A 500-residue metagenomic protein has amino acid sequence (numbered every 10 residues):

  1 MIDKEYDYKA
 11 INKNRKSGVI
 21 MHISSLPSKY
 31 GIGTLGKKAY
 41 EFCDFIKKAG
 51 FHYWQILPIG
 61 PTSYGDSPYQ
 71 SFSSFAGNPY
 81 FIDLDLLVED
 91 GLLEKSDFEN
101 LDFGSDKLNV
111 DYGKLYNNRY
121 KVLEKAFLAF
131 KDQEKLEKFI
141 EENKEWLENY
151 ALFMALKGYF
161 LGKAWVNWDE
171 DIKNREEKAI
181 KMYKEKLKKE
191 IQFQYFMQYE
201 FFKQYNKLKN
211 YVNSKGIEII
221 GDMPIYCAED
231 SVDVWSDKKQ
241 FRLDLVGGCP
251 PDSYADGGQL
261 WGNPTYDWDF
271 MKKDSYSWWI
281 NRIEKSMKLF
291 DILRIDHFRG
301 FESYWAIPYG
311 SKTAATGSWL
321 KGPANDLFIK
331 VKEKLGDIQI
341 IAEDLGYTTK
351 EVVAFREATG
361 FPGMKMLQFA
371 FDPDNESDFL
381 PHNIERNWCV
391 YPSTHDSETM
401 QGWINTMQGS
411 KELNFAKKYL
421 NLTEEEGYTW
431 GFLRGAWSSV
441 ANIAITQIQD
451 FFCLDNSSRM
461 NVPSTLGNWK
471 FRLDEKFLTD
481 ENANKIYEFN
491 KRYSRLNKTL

Functional and structural regions predicted by a protein language model:
M1-K37, D44-A49: Mature N-terminal, pre-catalytic/accessory segment of carbohydrate-active enzymes
D3, K48, A155, I172 (+2 more regions): Domain-scale activation on soluble regions of proteins
D7-R15, H22, S28, D66-Q198 (+5 more regions): Alpha-amylase-like alpha-glycosidases and glucanotransferases acting on alpha-linked glucans and related
N12, K37-T62, K288-F290, A436: Catalytic domains of carbohydrate-active enzymes, especially glycoside hydrolases
K47, Y205-N213, K332, R356-E357: Surface-exposed amphipathic alpha-helices with a cationic face
F51-P58, V212, E218-P224, L289-G300: Short acidic catalytic loops
Q194-Y226: Conserved, well-ordered alpha-helix/loop/beta-strand core segments that scaffold catalytic motifs
C453-L500: Structured C-terminal cap/extension of enzyme domains
